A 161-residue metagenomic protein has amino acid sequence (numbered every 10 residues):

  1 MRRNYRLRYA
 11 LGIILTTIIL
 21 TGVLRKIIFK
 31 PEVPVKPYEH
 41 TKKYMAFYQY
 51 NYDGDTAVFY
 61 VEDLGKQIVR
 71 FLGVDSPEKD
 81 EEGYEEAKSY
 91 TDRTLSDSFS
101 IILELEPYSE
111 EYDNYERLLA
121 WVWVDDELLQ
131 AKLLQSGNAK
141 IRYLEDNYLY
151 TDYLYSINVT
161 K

Functional and structural regions predicted by a protein language model:
R2-K161: Small beta-barrel nucleic-acid-binding modules, primarily SNase/OB-fold domains and secondarily Tudor-like barrels
